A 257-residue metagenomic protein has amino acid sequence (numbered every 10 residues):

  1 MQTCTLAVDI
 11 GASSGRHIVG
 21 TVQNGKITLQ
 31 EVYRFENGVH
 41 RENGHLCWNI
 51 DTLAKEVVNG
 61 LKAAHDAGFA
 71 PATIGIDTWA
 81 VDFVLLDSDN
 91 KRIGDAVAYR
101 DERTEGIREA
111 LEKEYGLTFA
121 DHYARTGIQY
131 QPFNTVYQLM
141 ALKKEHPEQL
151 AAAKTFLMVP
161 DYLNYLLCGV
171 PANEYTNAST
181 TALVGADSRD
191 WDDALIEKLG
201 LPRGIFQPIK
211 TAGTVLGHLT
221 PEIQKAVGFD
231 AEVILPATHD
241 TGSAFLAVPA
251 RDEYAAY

Functional and structural regions predicted by a protein language model:
M1-D95, A152, Q224-V233: N-terminal glycine/serine-rich phosphate-binding loop of ATP-dependent small-molecule kinases, especially carbohydrate
I10-A12, H122-T241: Gly/Ser/Thr-rich active-site cleft segment
G20-V22, V84-D87, L142-K144, L166 (+2 more regions): Short beta-strand-to-turn element immediately C-terminal to the catalytic PLP-Schiff-base lysine in fold type I
R41-G44, G106-A110, L183-G185, L219: Short, charged, surface-exposed secondary-structure boundary motifs
V84, G106-A110, A244-L246: Pocket-flanking alpha-helical
D101: Carbohydrate-associated surface elements
E232, H239-Y257: Catalytic phosphate/nucleotide-handling subdomain of diverse soluble enzymes
